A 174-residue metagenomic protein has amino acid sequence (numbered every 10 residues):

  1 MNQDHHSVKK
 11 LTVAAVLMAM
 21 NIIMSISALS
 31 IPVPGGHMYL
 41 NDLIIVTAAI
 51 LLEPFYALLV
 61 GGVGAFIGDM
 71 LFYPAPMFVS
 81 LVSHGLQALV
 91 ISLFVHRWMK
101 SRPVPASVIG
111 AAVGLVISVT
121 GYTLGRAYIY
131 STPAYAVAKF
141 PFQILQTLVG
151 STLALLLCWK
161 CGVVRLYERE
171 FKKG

Functional and structural regions predicted by a protein language model:
M1-G174: Loop-helix junctions at membrane interfaces
